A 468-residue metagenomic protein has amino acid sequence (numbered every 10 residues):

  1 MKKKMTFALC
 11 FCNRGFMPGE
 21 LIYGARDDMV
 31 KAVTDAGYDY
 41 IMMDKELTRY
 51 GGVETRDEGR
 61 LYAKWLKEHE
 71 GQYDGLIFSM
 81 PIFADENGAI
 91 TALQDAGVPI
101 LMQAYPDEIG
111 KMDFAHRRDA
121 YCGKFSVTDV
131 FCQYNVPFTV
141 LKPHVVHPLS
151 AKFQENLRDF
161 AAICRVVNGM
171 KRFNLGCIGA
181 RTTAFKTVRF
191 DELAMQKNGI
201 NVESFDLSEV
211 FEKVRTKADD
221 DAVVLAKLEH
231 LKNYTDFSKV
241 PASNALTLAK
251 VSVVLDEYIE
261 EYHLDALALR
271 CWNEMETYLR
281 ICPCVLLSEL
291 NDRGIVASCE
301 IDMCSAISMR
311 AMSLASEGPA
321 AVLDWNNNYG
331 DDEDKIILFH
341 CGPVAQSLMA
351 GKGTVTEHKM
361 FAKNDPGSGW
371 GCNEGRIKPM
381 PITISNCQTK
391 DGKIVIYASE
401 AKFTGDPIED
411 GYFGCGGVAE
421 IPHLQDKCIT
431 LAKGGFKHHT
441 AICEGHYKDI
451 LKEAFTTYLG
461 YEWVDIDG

Functional and structural regions predicted by a protein language model:
M1-A36: N-terminal basic/disordered segments at the start of proteins
K2-A8, Y40, A104, E108-A226 (+1 more regions): Cap/lid and interdomain-hinge subdomains that line or gate substrate/regulatory clefts in soluble alpha/beta enzymes
D27, D365-G468: Extended hydrophobic packing segments that form well-structured cores
G51-G71, I82-D85, T247-V254: Glycine-rich, highly charged phosphate/nucleotide-binding loops
Q72-M80, L101-Q103, L264-R270: Periplasmic-binding protein-like
I90-R118, F125-V130, S288-I301: Short, acidic/small-residue loops that bind anionic groups at enzyme active sites
A226-L228, N233-A315: Long, internal scaffold/assembly segments composed of regular secondary structure
G294-I408: C-terminal catalytic subdomain
